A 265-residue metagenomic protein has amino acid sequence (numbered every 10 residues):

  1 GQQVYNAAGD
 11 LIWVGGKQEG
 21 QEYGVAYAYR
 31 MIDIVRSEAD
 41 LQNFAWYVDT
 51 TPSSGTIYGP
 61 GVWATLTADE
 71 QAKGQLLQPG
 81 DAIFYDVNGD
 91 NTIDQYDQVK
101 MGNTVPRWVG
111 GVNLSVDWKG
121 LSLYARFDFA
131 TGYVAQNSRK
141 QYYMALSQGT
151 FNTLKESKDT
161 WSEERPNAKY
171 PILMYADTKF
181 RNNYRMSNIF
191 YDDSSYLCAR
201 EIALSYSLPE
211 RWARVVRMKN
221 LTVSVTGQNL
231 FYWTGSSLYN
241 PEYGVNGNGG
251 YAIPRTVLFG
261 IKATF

Functional and structural regions predicted by a protein language model:
G1-G102: Conserved small-residue
A8-L41, T160-N167, Y184, L230-F265: C-terminal beta-signal and terminal closure region of outer-membrane beta-barrel proteins
V48-T50, S54-T56, A64, A68-E70 (+2 more regions): Extracytoplasmic gating/loop element in the C-terminal half of outer-membrane beta-barrel translocons and assembly
W108-G110, K119-L121, S195, R217-L221 (+1 more regions): Outer-envelope beta-barrel architecture signal
G111-N113, E201-S205, L258-G260: Membrane-embedded beta-strand positions in outer-membrane beta-barrel channels/transporters
W118-G120, F129-Y133, E201, L208 (+2 more regions): Transmembrane beta-strands of outer-membrane beta-barrel pores
G120-Y124, R211-W212: Repeated loop/turn-to-beta-strand initiation elements of outer-membrane beta-barrel proteins
A125, V223-V225, I261: Membrane-embedded beta-strand positions of outer-membrane beta-barrel proteins
